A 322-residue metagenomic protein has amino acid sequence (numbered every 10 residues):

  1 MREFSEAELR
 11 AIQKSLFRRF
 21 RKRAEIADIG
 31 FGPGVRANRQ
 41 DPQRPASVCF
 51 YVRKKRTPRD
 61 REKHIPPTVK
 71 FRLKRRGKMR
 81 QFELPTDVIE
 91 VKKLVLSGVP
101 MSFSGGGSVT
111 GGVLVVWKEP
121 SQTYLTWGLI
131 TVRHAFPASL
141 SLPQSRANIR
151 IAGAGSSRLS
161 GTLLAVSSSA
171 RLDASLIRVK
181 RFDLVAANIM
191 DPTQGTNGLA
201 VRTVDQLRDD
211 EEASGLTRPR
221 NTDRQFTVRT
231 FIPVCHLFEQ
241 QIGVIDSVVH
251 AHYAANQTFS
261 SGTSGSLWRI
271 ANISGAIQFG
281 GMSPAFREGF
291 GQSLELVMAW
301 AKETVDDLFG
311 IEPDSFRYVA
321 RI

Functional and structural regions predicted by a protein language model:
M1-Q122, W127, L163-L164, Y318: Noncatalytic regulatory segments and standalone regulatory/sensor domains
I26, P45, G195-T203, Q278: A broad structural signal for short, well-ordered beta-strand segments within beta-sheet-rich domains
G30, L159-A165, A276, G280: A structural microfeature
P58-K74, N188-L199, Q292-M298: Surface-exposed flexible segments
S97-H252, N256, R269-I270: Serine endopeptidase catalytic core focused on the charge-relay Asp
A251, R269-I322: C-terminal subregion of chymotrypsin/trypsin-like serine protease catalytic domains
S260-S264: Short, small/polar residue-rich loop motifs at catalytic or cofactor-binding pockets
